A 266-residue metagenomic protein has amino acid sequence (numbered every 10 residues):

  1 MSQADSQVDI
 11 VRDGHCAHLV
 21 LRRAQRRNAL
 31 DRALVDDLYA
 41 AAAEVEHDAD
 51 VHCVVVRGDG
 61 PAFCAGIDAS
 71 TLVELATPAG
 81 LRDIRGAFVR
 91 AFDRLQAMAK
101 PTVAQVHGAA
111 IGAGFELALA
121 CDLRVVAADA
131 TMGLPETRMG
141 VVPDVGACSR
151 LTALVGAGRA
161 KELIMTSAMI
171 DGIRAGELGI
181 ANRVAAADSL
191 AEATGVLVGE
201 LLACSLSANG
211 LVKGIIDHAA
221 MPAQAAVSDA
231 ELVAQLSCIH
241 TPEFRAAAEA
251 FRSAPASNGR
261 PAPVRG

Functional and structural regions predicted by a protein language model:
M1-D59, D93: Conserved CoA-thioester-binding segment of acyl-CoA-metabolizing enzymes
M1-G14, S167-I173, D188, E192 (+1 more regions): C-terminal alpha-helix plus adjacent terminal tail
L19, V56, D68, L117-L119 (+3 more regions): Hydrophobic/aromatic residues within transmembrane alpha-helices of multi-pass small-molecule transporters
R22, N28, G60, G66-D68 (+4 more regions): Conserved phosphate-binding and hydrolysis motifs of nucleotide-dependent enzymes
V35, A69, L81, F88 (+6 more regions): A general structural signal for well-ordered alpha-helical segments in protein cores
G58-R94, A110, A223: Glycine- (often His-adjacent) and acidic-residue-rich active-site loop that binds/positions the CoA thioester
D93-N209, T241, A246: Crotonase-fold acyl-CoA enzyme core
